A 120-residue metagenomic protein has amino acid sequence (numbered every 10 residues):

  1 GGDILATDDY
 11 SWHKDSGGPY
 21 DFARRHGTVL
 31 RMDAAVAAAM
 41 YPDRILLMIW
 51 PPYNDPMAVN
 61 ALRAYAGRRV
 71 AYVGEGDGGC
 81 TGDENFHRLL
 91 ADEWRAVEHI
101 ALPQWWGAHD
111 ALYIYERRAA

Functional and structural regions predicted by a protein language model:
G1-D9: Conserved SAM-binding motif I beta-strand of class I
I4, R44-L46, R68-V73: Hydrophobic beta-strand segments of well-ordered beta-sheets in folded domains
L5, L30, V97-I100: General small-molecule cofactor/ligand-binding pocket signal
D9-Y10, P51: Histidine- and/or cysteine-centered catalytic micro-motif in compact active-site loops
Y10-I45: S-adenosyl-L-methionine
D43-P56: A short SAM/SAH-binding and catalytic strip from SAM-dependent methyltransferases
Y53-A119: C-terminal substrate-binding/active-site "lid" region of AdoMet-derived donor-dependent transferases
